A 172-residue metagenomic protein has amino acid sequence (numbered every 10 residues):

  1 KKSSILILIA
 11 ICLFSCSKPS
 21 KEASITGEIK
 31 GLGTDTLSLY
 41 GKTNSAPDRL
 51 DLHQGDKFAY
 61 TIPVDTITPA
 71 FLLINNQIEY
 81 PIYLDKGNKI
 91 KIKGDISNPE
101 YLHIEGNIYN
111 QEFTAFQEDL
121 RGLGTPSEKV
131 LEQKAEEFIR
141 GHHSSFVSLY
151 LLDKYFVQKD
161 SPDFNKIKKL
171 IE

Functional and structural regions predicted by a protein language model:
K1-S15: Sec-dependent bacterial lipoprotein signal peptides
C16-H142: A non-transmembrane, solvent-exposed segment enriched in polar/low-complexity residues
V64, K159-P162: Short amphipathic alpha-helical segments with coiled-coil-like heptad repeat character
L131-A135, D163-E172: Alpha-helical repeat scaffolds
S144-F146: Alpha-helix N-cap/helix-start positions at coil->helix boundaries
D153-Q158: Structural detector for internal amphipathic alpha-helices that build alpha-solenoid repeat scaffolds
